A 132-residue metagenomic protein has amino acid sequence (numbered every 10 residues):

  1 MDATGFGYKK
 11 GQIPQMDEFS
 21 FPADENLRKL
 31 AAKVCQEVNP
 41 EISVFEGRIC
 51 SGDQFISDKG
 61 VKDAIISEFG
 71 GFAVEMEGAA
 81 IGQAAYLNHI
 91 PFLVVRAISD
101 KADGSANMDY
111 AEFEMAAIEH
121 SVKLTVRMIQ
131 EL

Functional and structural regions predicted by a protein language model:
M1-F69: Mid-sequence, gly/pro-rich, charge-dense loop/helix-turn segments that line enzyme active sites
T4-Q15, E77-I90, E114-H120, L132: Hydrophobic transmembrane alpha-helix bundles
P22, N26, G60, M76-A80 (+1 more regions): Conserved active-site and cofactor/substrate-binding residues in soluble primary-metabolism enzymes
V34-I42, I81-I90, L124-M128: A structural motif corresponding to the C-terminal end of an alpha-helix and its immediate exit/capping segment
Q54-N107: A C-terminal functional module that forms or caps the active site or interfaces directly with catalytic machinery
A102-L132: His/Asp/Glu-rich mid-to-C-terminal helical/loop segments that flank catalytic regions of hydrolases
